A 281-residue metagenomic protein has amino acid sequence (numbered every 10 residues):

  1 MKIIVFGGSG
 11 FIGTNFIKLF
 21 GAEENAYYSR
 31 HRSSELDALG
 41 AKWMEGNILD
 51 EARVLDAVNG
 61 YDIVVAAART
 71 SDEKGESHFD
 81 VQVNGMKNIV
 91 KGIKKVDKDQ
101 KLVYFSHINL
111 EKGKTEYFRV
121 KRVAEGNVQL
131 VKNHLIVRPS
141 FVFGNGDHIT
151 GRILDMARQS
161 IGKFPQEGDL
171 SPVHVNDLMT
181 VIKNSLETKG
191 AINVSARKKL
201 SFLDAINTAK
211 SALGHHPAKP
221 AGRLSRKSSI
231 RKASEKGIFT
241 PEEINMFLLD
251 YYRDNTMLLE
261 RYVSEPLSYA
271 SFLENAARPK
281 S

Functional and structural regions predicted by a protein language model:
I3-A22: N-terminal Rossmann NAD(P)H-binding glycine-rich loop of SDR-like oxidoreductase domains
E35-N88, G92, I108-K112: NAD(P)H-binding glycine-rich loop region in Rossmannoid oxidoreductase-like domains and their noncatalytic homologs
T70, N84-R122, L130, L135: Conserved Rossmann-fold NAD(P)-dependent oxidoreductase catalytic core, especially the SDR/UDP-sugar
F79-V83, K114-E125, D147, S171-P172 (+2 more regions): Short-chain dehydrogenase/reductase
K112-E116, V137-L154: Flexible, glycine-rich beta-alpha linker
I136, Q166-M179, A191, K199-F202: Conserved loop-to-helix N-cap of the C-terminal "lid" that shapes the substrate pocket in Rossmann-like
I153-V173, S185, N193-S195: A conserved pocket-lining segment of Rossmann-fold NAD(P)-dependent short-chain dehydrogenase/reductase
N184-T240, R253-T256, E260-S281: Mid/C-terminal beta-alpha module of Rossmann-like enzyme folds, strongest in SDR-family dehydrogenases/epimerases
